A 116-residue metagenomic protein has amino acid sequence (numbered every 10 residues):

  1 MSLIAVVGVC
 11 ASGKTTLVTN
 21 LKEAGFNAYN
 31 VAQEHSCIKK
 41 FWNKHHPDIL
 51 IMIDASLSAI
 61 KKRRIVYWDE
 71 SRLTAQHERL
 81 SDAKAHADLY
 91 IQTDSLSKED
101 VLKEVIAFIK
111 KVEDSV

Functional and structural regions predicted by a protein language model:
L3: Walker A (P-loop) ATP-phosphate-binding motif of ABC ATPase nucleotide-binding domains
V6: Hydrophobic anchor at the beta1->P-loop junction of P-loop NTPases
C10: The conserved Walker
G13: Conserved glycine(s) of the Walker
T16: Conserved Walker
T19-I49: Conserved substrate/cofactor phosphate-moiety recognition/catalytic segment in nucleotide-dependent phosphotransferases
H46-R63, I91-Q92: Conserved phosphate-donor/acceptor-positioning beta-strand/loop module used by diverse small-molecule
V66-E104, V116: Small-molecule kinase domains that catalyze NTP-dependent phosphoryl transfer to phosphate-bearing small molecules
